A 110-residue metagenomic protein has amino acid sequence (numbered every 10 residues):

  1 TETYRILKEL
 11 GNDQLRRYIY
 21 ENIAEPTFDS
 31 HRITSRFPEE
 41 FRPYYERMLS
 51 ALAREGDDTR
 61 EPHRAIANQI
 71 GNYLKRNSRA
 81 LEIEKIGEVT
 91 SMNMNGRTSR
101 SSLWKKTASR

Functional and structural regions predicted by a protein language model:
T1-N22, H31, R36-R110: Phospho-regulated, low-complexity intrinsically disordered regions of nuclear gene-regulatory and chromatin-associated
P26: Flexible coil/turn residues that form the inter-helical turn or adjacent wing/linker of helix-turn-helix
